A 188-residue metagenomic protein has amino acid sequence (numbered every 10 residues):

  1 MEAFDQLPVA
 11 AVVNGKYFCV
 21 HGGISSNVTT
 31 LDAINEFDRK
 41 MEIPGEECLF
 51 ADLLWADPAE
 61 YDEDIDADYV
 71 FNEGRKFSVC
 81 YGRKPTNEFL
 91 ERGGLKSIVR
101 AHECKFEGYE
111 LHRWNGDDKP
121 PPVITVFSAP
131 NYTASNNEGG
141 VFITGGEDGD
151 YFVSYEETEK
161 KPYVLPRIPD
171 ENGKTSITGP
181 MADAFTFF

Functional and structural regions predicted by a protein language model:
M1-F188: Feature recognizes metal-dependent phosphohydrolase scaffolds
